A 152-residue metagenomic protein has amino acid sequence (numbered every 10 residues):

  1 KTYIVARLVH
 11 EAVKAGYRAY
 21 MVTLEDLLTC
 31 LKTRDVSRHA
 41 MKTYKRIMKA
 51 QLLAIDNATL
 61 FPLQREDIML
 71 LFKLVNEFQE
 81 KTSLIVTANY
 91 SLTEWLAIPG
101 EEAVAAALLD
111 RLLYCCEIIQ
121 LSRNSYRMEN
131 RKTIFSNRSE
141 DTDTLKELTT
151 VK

Functional and structural regions predicted by a protein language model:
K1-Y17: Walker A/P-loop
V9, E25-D26, L52: Glycine- and Gly-Pro-enriched alpha-helical subdomains that act as flexible, kink-prone "lid/hinge" or packing modules
R18, D26-K49, A58-K152: Replace "adjacent to P-loop NTPase cores in ATP/GTP-dependent enzymes" with "adjacent to NTP-binding cores
